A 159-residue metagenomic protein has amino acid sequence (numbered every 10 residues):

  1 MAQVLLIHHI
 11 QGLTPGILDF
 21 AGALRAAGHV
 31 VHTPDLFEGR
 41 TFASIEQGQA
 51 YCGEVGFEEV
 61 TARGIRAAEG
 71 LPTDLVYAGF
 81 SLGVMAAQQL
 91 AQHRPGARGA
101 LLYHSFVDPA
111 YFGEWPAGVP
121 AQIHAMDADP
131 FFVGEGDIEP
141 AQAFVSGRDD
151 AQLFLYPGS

Functional and structural regions predicted by a protein language model:
A2-D74: Serine-hydrolase catalytic machinery in alpha/beta-hydrolase-like enzymes
Y77-G79, Y103: Short beta-strand immediately N-terminal to the catalytic nucleophile in serine-hydrolase-like folds
G79-G83, A87: Gly/Ala-rich beta-loop-alpha elbow adjacent to hydrolase catalytic centers
G96-F106: A conserved short beta-strand
P116-A121, G147-D150: Short, proline-enriched alpha-helix->beta-strand connector loops that line the catalytic pocket of alpha/beta-hydrolase
I123-A125: Short beta-strand/loop motif that positions the catalytic acidic residue of the alpha/beta-hydrolase fold
P130-D137: Conserved alpha/beta-hydrolase "acid-adjacent" motif
V145-S159: Catalytic histidine neighborhood in serine/cysteine hydrolases with alpha/beta-hydrolase-type architecture
